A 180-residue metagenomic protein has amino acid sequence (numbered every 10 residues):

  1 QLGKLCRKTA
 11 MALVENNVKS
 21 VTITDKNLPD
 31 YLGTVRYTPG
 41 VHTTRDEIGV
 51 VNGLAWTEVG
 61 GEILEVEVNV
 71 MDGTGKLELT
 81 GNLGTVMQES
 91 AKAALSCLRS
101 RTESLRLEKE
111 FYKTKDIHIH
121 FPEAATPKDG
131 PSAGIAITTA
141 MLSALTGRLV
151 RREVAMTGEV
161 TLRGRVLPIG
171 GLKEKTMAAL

Functional and structural regions predicted by a protein language model:
Q1-E15: C-terminal helical "lid" of AAA+/P-loop NTPase domains
N17-K26, T34-L54, V59-L180: Peripheral, non-AAA+ core regions of ATP-driven protein-machinery
